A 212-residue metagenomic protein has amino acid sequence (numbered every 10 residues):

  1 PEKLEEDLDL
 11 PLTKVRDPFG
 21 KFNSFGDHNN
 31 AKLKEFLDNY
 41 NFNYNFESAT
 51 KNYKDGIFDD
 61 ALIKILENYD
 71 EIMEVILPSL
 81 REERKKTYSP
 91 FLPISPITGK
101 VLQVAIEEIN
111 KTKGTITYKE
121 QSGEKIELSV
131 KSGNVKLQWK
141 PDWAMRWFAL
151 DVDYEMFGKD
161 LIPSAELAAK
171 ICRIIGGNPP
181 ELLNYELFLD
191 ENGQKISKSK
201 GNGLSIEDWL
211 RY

Functional and structural regions predicted by a protein language model:
P1-M73, A168-A169: N-terminal Rossmann-like or analogous alpha/beta NTP/dinucleotide-binding catalytic cores that position adenine
N68-E71, P78-Y212: Alpha-helical recognition segments enriched in aromatics with Gly/Pro capping that present substrate-recognition
